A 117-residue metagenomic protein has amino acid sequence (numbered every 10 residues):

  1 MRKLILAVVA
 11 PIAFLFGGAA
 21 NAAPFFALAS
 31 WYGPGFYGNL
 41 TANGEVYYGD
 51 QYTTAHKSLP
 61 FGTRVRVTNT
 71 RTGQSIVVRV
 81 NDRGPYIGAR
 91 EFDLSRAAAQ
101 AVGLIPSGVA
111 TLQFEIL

Functional and structural regions predicted by a protein language model:
R2-V8, I12-F14, G18-L117: Secreted/periplasmic proteins
